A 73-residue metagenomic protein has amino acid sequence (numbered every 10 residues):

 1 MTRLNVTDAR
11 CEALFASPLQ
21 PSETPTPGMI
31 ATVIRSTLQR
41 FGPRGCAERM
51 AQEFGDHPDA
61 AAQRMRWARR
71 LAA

Functional and structural regions predicted by a protein language model:
M1-T26, T32-S36, E48, R70-A73: Long, charge-rich, low-complexity intrinsically disordered regions
G28-L71: Amphipathic, hydrophobic secondary-structure cores in small proteins
